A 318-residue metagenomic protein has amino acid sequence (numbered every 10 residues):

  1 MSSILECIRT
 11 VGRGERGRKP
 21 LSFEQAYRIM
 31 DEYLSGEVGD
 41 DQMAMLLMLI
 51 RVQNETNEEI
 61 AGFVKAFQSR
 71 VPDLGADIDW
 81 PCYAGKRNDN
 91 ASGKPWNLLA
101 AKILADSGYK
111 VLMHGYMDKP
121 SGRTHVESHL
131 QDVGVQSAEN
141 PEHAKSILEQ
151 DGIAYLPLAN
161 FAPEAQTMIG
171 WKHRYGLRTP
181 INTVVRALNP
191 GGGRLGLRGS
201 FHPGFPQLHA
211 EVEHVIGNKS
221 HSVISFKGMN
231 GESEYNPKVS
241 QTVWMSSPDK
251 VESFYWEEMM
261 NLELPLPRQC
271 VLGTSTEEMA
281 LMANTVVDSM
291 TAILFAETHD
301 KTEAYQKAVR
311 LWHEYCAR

Functional and structural regions predicted by a protein language model:
M1-G93, A105-S107, V111, Q269-L281 (+2 more regions): Acidic, glycine/proline-rich low-complexity segments that act as flexible tails and inter-domain linkers
S2-S3, L49-F63, K119-E139, Y155 (+1 more regions): Short, structured segments at the rim of ligand-binding sites
L46, L130, V185, M290: Residue-level signal for inorganic ion chemistry
G75-P81, D106-K110, H125, E149-I153 (+4 more regions): Short coil/turn connectors at secondary-structure junctions
I78-I147: A generic, well-ordered mixed alpha/beta core segment in the N-terminal half of proteins
E139-F201: Phosphate/diphosphate-binding glycine-rich loops and adjacent basic-rich segments that engage nucleotide
Y175-T274, M279-A283: A structural signal for small-residue-enriched, beta-sheet-centric alpha/beta enzyme cores and oligomeric scaffold folds
V286-E297: Short, small-residue alpha-helix embedded
